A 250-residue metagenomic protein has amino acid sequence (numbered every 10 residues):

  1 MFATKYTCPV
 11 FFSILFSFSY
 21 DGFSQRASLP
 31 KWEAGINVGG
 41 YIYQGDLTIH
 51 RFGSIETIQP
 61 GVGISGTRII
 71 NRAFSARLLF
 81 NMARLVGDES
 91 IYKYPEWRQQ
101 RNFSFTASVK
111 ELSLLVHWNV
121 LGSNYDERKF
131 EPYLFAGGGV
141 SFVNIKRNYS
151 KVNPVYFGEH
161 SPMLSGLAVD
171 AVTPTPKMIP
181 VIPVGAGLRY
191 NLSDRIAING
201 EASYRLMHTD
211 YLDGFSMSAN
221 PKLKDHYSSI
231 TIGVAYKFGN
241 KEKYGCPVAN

Functional and structural regions predicted by a protein language model:
F23-T67, A235, G239: Short glycine/proline- and aromatic-enriched beta-strand/turn motifs that initiate or cap beta-hairpins
Q25-K31, R72-A73, G122-F130, D194-R195 (+1 more regions): Short loop/turn motifs that connect adjacent beta-strands in outer-membrane beta-barrel proteins
P30, E56-P60, S108-L112, F130 (+2 more regions): Residues that define the transmembrane beta-barrel architecture of outer-membrane proteins
E33-G39, L79-N81, F135-G139, E201-S203 (+2 more regions): Transmembrane beta-strands of outer-membrane beta-barrel proteins
Y43-I49, V86-I91, V143-N148, T209-D213 (+1 more regions): Outer-membrane beta-barrel proteins
D46-F52, W97-F105, L121, V169-P174 (+1 more regions): Extracellular loop and loop/strand-boundary signature of outer-membrane beta-barrel proteins
R68-G158, G233-Y236, N240: Gram-negative (and chloroplast) outer-membrane scaffold detector with strong preference for beta-barrel transmembrane
L192-N250: Predominantly the C-terminal beta-signal and adjacent terminal strand-loop region of outer-membrane beta-barrel
